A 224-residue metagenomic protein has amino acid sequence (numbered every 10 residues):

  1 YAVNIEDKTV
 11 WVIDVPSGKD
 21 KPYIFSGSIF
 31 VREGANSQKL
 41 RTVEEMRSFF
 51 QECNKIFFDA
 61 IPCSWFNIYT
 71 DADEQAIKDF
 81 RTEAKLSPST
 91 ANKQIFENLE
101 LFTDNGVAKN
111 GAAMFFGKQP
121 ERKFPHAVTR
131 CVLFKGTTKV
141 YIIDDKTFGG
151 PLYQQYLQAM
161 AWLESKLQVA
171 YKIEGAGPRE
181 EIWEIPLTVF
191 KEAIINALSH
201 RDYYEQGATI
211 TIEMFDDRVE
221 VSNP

Functional and structural regions predicted by a protein language model:
Y1-S26: N-terminal assembly/transducer modules of large multi-domain enzymes, emphasizing dimerization/partner-binding
G18-D20, S28, R32-N223: Active-site helix-to-loop segments that bind/position phosphate- or nucleotide-bearing substrates and donors across
